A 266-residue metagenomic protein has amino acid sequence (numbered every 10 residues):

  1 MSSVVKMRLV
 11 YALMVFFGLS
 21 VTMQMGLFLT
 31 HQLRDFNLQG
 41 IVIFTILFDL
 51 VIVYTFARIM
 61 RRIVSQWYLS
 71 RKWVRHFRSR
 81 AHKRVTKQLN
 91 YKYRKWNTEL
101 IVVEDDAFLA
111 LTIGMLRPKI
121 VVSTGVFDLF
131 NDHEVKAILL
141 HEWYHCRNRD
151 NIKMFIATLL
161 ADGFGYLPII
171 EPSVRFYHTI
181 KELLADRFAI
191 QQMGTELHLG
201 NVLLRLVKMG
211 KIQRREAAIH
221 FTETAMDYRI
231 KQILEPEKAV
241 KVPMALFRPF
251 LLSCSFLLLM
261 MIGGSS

Functional and structural regions predicted by a protein language model:
M1-V102, V240-P243, L258-S266: Hydrophobic or amphipathic, alpha-helical segments that drive membrane association/targeting
M1-V5, L89-N97, V102-E104, L183-L206: Hydrophobic alpha-helical transmembrane segments
A81, P172-Y228: Short helix/loop segments within enzyme catalytic domains that coordinate or immediately flank catalytic cofactors
D106-D132: Active-site scaffold of zinc-dependent metalloenzymes
V122, H133-M154, T158, A185-D186: Active-site recognition of the HExxH zinc-binding catalytic motif
A137-L140, Y144, R187-Q191, R205 (+1 more regions): Short amphipathic alpha-helical coupling elements at transmembrane boundaries
D150-V174, H178: Post-HEXXH active-site segment of zinc metalloproteases
A218-S266: Cytosolic-facing loops and C-terminal tails of multi-pass membrane proteins
